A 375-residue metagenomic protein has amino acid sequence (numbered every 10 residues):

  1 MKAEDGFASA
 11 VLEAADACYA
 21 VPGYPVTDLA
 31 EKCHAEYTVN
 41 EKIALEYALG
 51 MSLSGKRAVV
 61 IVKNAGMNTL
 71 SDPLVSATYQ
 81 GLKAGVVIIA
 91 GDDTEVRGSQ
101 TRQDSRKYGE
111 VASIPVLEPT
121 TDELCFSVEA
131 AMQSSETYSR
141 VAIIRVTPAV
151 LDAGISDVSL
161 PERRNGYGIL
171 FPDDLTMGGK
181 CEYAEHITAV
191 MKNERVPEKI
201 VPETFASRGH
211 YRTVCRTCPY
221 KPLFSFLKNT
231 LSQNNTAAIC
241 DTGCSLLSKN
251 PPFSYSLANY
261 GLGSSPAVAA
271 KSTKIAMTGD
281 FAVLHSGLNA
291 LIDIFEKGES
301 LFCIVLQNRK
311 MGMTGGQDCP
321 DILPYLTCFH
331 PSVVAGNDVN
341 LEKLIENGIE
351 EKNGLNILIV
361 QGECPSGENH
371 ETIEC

Functional and structural regions predicted by a protein language model:
M1-A17, P115-C244, V333-C375: Flexible, low-complexity linker and terminal segments
F7-L12, L49-G50, L323-P324: Short, flexible, solvent-exposed loop/turn segments with mixed acidic/basic and small polar residues
A15, S272, T327-H330: Short, well-ordered alpha-helix to beta-strand connector turns
A17-E95, S99, Q103, K107-E110 (+3 more regions): Thiamine diphosphate
E31-H34, T230-N234, P324-F329: Short helix-loop-beta junction
R102-R106, V158-E162, F253-S256, L291-D293 (+2 more regions): Short secondary-structure boundary/capping segments
A112-P115, L323-V333: Structural recognition of alpha->loop->beta junctions
P161-L170, S256-G261, C319-C328: Acidic, Ser/Thr-rich peripheral helices and adjacent loops at domain boundaries
